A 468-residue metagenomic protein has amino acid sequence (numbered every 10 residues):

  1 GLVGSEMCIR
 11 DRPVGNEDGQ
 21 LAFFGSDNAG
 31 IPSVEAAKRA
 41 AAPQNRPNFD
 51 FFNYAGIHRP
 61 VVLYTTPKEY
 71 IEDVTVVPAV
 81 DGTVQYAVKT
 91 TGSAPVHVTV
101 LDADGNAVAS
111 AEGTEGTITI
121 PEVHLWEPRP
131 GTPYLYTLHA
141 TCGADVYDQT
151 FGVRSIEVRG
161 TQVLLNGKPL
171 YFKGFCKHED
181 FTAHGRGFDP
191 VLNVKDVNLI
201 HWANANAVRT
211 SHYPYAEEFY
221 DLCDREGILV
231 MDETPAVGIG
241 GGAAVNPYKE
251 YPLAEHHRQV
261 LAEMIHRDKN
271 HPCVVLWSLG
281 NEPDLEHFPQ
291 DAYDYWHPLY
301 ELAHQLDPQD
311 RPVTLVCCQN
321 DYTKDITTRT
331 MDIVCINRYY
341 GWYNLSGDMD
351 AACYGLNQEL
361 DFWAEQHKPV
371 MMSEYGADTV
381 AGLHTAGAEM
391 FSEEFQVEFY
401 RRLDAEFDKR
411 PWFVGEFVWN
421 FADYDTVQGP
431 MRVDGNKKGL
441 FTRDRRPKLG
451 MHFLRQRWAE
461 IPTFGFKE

Functional and structural regions predicted by a protein language model:
G1, S5-E6, R10-E217, L222 (+9 more regions): Secreted/periplasmic carbohydrate-active enzymes, especially glycoside hydrolases
R10, K173, T210-S211, E233 (+5 more regions): Generic beta-strand/beta-sheet core signal
V14-E17, G241-G242, H287, T323 (+1 more regions): A short beta-to-alpha transition loop/helix N-cap that caps and shapes the active-site region
Q20-A29, D224-L229, A244-H256, D291 (+1 more regions): Aromatic- and acidic-residue-enriched segments that line the glycan-binding/catalytic groove of carbohydrate-active
A42, F49-G56, K68, C273-W277 (+3 more regions): Substrate-binding clefts and catalytic carboxylate motifs of secreted carbohydrate-active enzymes
R46-D50, H178-V191, L199, A203-S211 (+5 more regions): The substrate-binding groove and active-site-proximal loops of carbohydrate-active enzymes, especially glycoside
E157, P214-A216, A236-G238, G280-P283 (+4 more regions): Active-site-proximal loop/turn and secondary-structure-junction residues that shape catalytic pockets, frequently
G227-T234, D332-R338: Short hydrophobic/aromatic-enriched beta-strand-loop microsegments
